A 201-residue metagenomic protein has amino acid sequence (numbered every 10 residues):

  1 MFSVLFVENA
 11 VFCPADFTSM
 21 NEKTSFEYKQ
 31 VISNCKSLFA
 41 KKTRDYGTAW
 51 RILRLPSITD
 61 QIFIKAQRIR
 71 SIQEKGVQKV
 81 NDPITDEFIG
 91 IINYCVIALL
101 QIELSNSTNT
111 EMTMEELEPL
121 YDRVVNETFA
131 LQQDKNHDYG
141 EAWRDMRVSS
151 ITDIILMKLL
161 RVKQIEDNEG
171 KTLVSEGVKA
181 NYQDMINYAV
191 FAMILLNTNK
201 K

Functional and structural regions predicted by a protein language model:
V7-A10: Short hydrophobic alpha-helical segments enriched in small aliphatic residues
D16-K201: Intrinsically disordered, low-complexity regulatory regions that flank transcription factor DNA-binding cores
